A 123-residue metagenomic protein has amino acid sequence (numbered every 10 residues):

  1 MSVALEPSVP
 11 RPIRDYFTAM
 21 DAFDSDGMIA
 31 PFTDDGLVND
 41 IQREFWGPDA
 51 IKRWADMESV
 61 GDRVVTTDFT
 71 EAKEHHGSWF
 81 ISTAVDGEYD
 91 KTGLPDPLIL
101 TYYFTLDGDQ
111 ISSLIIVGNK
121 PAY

Functional and structural regions predicted by a protein language model:
M1-D26, A30, Y123: Short, low-complexity N-terminal intrinsically disordered segments enriched in polar/charged residues
V3, K52-Y123: A beta-strand edge to alpha-helix "cap/lid" segment located at domain peripheries
Y16, M28-I29, G36, G47 (+4 more regions): Hydrophobic pocket/interface hotspot
M20, F32-D35, E58, G118: Alpha-helix boundary/capping residues
D35-W46, E58: A short gly/proline-enriched turn/hairpin at secondary-structure junctions
Q42, D49, F69: Solvent-exposed, flexible loop/coil residues
